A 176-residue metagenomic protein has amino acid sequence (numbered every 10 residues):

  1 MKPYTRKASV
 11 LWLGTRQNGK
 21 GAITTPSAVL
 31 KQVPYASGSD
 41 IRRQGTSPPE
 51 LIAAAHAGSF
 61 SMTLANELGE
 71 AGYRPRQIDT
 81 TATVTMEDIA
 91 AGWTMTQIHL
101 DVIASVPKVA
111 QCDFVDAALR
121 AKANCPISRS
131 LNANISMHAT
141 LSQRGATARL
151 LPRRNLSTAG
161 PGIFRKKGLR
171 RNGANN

Functional and structural regions predicted by a protein language model:
M1-A54, S61-G173: Extended beta-strand/beta-hairpin segments
N176: Cysteine-centered metal-binding/redox modules
